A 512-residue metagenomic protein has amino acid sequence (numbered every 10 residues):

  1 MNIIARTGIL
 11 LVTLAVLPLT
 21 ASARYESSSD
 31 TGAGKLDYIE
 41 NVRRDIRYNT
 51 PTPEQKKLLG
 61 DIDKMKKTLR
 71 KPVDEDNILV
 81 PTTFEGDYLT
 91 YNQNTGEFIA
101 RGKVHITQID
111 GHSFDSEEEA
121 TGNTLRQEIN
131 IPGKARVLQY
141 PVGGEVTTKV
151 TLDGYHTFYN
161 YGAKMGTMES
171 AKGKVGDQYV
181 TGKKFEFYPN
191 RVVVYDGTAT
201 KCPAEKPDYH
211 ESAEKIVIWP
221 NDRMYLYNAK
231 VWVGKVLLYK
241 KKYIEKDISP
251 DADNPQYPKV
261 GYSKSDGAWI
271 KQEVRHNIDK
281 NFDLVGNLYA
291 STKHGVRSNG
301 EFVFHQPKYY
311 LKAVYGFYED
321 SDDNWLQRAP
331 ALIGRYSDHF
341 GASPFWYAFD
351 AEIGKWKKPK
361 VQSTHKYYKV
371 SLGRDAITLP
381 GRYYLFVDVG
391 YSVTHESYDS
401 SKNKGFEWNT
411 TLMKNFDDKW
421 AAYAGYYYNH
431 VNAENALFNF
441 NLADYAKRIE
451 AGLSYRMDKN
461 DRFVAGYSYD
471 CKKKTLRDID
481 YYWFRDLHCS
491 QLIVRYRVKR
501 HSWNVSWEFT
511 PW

Functional and structural regions predicted by a protein language model:
M1-E26: Gram-negative bacterial Sec-dependent N-terminal signal peptides
R6, D30-G32, F84, Y384 (+1 more regions): Intrinsically disordered, low-complexity segments enriched in small/polar residues
R24-P307, K312-L326, I333, P359-Q362 (+7 more regions): Structural signature for solvent-exposed beta-strand/loop edge elements and short helix-capping sites, enriched
I278-F282, H305-Y310, H339-Y347, D375-F386 (+3 more regions): Short loop/turn motifs that connect adjacent beta-strands in outer-membrane beta-barrel proteins
V314-D322, L326-M413, Y427-V431, S468: Transmembrane beta-strand segments of outer-membrane beta-barrel domains in Gram-negative and organellar OMPs
Y481-Q491, R495-W512: Outer-membrane beta-barrel "beta-signal"
